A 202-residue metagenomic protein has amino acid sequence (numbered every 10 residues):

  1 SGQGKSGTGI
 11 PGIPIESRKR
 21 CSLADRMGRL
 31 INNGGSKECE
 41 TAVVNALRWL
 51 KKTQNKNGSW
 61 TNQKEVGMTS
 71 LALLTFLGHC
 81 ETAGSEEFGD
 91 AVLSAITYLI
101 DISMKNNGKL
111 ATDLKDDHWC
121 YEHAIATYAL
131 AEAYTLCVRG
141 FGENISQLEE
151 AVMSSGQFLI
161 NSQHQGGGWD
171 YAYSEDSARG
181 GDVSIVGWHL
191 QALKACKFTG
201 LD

Functional and structural regions predicted by a protein language model:
S1-D202: Preference for long, amphipathic alpha-helical scaffolds in soluble/luminal domains and all-alpha bundles
